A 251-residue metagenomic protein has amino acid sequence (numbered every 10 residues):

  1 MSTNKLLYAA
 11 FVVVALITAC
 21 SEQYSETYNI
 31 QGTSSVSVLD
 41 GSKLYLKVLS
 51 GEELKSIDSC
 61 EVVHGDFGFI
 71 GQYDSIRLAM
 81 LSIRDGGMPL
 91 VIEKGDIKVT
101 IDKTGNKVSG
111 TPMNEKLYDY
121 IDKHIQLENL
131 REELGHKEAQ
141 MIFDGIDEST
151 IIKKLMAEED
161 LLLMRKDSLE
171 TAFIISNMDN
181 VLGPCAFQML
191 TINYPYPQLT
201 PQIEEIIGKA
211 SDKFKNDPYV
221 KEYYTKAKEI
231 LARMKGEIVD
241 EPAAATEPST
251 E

Functional and structural regions predicted by a protein language model:
M1-Q31, S249-T250: Bacterial Sec-dependent N-terminal signal peptides
S2-T3, T104, A186: Generic N-terminal leader/processing signal
A9-A10, V14, A19, L130 (+3 more regions): Low-complexity, intrinsically disordered/propeptide-like segments
A9-V14, G105, Y118, D217 (+1 more regions): Low-complexity, intrinsically disordered short peptide segments enriched in small/polar/basic residues
C20-D167: A non-transmembrane, solvent-exposed segment enriched in polar/low-complexity residues
S168-I174: A short, acidic, amphipathic alpha-helical segment used as a generic capping/interface helix at domain edges
I175-M178, L182-E251: Charged, long alpha-helical assembly modules
